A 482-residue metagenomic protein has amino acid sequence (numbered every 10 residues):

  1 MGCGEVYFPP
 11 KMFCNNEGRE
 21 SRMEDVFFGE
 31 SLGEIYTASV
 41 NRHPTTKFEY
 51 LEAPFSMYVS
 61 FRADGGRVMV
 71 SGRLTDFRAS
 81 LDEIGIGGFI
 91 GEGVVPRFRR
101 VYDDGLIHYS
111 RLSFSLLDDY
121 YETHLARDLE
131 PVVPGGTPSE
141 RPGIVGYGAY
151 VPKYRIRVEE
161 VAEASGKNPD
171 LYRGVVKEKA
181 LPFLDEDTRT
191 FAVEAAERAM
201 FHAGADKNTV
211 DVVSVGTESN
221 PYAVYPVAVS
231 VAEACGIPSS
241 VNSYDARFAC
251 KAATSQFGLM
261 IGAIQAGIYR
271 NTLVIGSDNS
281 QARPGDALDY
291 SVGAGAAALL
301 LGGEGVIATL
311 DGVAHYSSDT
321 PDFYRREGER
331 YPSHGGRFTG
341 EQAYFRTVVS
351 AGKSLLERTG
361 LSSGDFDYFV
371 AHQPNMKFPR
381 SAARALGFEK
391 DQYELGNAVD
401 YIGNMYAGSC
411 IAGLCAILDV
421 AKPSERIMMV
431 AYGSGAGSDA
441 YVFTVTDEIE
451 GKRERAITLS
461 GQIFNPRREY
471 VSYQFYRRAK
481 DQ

Functional and structural regions predicted by a protein language model:
M1-L32, Q482: Cys/His-rich short segments
S21-D82: Extended interfacial segments that mediate partner engagement and assembly in macromolecular machines
N41-R42, V94-G105, G433-G435: Short, charged beta-turn/beta-strand-edge "cap" motif at the junction between a beta-strand and an adjacent loop
D76-R97: Short nucleic-acid-contacting surface segments enriched for D/E, G, S/T with interspersed K/R
R97-D128: OB-fold/S1-family single-stranded nucleic acid-binding modules
R127-E186, D286-Q342, R346, G435 (+1 more regions): Condensing-enzyme catalytic core mediating Claisen C-C bond formation in acyl metabolism
L129, V193, S219-N220, P238-S240 (+4 more regions): Claisen-condensing/thiolase-fold acyl-transfer catalytic domains that form or cleave C-C bonds in fatty acid
A195-D211, V349-D365, L386, A421: Phosphate/pyrophosphate-binding loops at sites that engage ATP/ADP/AMP, CoA/4′-phosphopantetheine, polyphosphate
